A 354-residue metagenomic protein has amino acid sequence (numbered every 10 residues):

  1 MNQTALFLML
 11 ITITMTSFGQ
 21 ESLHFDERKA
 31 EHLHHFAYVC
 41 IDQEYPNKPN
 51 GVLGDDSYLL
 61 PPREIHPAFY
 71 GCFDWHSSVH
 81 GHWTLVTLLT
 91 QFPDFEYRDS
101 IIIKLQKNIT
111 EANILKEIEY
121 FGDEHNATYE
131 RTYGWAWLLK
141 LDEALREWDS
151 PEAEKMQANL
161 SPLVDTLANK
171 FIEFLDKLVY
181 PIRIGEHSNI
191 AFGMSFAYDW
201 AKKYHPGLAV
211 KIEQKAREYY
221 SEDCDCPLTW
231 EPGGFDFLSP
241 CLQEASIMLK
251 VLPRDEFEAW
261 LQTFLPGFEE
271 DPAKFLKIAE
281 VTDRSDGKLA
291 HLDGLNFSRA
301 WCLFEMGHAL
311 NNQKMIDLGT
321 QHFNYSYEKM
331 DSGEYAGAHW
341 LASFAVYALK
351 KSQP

Functional and structural regions predicted by a protein language model:
M1-S22: Bacterial Sec-dependent N-terminal signal peptides
E21-F25, V79-F95, A136-E152, G193-Y204 (+3 more regions): Well-ordered alpha-helical scaffold segments within catalytic/enzyme domains
E21-Y70, E334: Low-complexity, Ser/Thr/Pro/Gly-enriched N-terminal "stalk/linker" regions
S22-D26, R63-V79, E119-A136, K177-I190 (+3 more regions): Solvent-exposed loop and edge beta-strand segments that line ligand/cofactor-binding and catalytic clefts
L33-P46, I101-E119, N159-Y180, L208-L228 (+2 more regions): Long, well-ordered core segments of solenoidal/helical folds
V79, L88-H205: Extended ligand-binding groove/face enriched in aromatic
T128-A136, K140, N169, I184-S195 (+2 more regions): Active-site-proximal alpha-helical scaffolds that flank and shape metal-associated catalytic sites
K277-P354: Fungal-biased detection of long, low-complexity, Ser/Thr- and Lys/Arg-rich intrinsically disordered regions
